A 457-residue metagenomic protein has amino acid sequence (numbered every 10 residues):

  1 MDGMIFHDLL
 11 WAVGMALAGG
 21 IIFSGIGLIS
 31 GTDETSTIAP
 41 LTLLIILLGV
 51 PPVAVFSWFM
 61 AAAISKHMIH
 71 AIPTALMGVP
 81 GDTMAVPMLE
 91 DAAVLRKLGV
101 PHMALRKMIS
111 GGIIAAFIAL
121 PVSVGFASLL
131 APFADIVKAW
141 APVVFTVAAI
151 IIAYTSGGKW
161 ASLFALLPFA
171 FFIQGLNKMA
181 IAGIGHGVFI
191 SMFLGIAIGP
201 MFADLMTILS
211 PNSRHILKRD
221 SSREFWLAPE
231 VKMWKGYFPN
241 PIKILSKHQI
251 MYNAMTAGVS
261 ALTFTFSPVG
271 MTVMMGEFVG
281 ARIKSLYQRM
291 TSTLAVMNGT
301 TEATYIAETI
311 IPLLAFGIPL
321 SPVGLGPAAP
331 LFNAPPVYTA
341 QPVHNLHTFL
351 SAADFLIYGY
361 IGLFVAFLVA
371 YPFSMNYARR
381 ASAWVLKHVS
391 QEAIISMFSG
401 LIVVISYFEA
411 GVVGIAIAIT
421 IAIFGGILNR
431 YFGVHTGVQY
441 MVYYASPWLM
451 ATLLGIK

Functional and structural regions predicted by a protein language model:
M1-L10, I46-S57, P319, P335-T339 (+2 more regions): Helix-coil boundary and interhelical linker segments in multi-pass alpha-helical membrane proteins
M1-P51, S128-I136, F189-R289, L401-V403: Helix-loop-helix hairpins and the membrane-proximal interhelical loops of multi-pass alpha-helical transport proteins
G19-E34, S65-G78, I151-G157, A257-F266 (+2 more regions): Transmembrane alpha-helix interface/packing and boundary motifs in multi-pass membrane proteins, characterized by
S30-G31, L48-V53, S156-K159, N177-M179 (+4 more regions): Transmembrane helix interruption/hinge and helix-loop junction motifs
D33-I38, S162, A307-T309: Short glycine/serine/threonine-rich phosphate/pyrophosphate-binding segments that cradle anionic phosphate groups
T35, V55, M103-L105, S162-L163 (+2 more regions): Alpha-helical transmembrane segments and their helix-entry boundary regions
F59-V144, P268-I395: Helix-loop-helix junctions within the multi-pass membrane cores of secondary transporters/permeases
R106-S213, P335-K457: Membrane-embedded alpha-helical modules
